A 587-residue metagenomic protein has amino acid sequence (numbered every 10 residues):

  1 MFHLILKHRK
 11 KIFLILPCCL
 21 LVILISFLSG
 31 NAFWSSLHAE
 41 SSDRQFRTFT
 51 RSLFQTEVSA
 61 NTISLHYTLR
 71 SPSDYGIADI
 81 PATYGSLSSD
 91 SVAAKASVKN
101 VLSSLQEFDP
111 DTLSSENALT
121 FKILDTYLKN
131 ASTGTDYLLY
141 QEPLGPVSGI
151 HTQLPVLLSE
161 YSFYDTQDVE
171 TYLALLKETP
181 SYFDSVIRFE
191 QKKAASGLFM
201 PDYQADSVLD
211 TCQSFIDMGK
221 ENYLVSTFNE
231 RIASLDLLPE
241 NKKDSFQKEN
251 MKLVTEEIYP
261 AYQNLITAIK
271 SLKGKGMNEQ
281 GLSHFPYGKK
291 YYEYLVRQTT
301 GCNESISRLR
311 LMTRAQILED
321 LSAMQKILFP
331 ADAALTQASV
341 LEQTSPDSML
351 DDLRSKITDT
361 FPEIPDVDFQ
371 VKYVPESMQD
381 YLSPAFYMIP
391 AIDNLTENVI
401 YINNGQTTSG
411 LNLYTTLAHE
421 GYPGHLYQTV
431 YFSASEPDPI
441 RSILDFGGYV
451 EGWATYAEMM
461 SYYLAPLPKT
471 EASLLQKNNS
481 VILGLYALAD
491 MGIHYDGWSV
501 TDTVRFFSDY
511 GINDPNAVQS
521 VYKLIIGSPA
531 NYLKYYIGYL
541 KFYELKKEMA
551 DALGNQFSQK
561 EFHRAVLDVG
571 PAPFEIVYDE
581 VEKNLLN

Functional and structural regions predicted by a protein language model:
M1-F2: Short, Lys/Arg-rich, polar N-terminal cytosolic tail immediately upstream of the first transmembrane signal-anchor
I5, R9, F13-C18, V22-N587: N-terminal maturation segment of proteins
